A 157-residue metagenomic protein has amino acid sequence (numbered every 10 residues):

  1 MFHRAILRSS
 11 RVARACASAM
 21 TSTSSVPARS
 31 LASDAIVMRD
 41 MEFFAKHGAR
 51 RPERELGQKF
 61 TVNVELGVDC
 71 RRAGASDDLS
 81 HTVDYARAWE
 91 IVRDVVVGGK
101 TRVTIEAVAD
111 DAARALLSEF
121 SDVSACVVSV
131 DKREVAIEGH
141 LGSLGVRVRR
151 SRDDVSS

Functional and structural regions predicted by a protein language model:
F2-S157: N-terminal, polar/charged subdomain of small-to-medium soluble alpha/beta proteins
